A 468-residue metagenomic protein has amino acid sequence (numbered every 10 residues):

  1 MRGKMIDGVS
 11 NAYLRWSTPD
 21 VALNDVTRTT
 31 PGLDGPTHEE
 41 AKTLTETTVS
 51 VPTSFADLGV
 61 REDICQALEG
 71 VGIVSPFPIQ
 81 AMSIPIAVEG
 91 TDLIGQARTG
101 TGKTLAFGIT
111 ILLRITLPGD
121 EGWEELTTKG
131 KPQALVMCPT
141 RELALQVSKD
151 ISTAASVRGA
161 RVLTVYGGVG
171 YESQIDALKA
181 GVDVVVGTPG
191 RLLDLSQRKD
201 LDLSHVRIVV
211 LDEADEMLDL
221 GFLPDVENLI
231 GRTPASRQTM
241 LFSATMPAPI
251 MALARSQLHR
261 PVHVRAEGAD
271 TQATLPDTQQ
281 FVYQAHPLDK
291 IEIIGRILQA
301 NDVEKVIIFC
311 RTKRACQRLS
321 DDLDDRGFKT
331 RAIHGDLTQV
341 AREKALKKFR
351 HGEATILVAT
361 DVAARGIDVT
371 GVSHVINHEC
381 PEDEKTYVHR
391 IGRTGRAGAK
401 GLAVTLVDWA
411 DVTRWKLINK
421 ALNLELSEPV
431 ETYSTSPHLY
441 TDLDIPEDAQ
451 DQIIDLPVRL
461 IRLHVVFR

Functional and structural regions predicted by a protein language model:
R2-L23, R28, G32, E46-F467: Conserved helicase RecA-like core
